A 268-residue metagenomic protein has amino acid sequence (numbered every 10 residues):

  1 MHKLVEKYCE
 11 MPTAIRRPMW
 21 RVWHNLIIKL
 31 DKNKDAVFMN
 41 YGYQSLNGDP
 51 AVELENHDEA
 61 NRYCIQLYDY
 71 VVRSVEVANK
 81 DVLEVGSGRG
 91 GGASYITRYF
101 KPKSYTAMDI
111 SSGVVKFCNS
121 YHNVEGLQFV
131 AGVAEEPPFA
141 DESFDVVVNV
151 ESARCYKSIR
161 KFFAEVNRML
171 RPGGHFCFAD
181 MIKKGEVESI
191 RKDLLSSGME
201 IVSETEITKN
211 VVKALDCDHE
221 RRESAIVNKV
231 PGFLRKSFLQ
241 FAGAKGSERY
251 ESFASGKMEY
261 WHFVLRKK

Functional and structural regions predicted by a protein language model:
M1-F38: N-terminal auxiliary segments of SAM/dcSAM-dependent transferases
N61-A78: Conserved alpha-helix/loop element of class I SAM-dependent methyltransferases that forms part of the SAM/SAH-binding
L83, R89-E136: Class I SAM-dependent methyltransferase SAM/SAH-binding core
E135-V146: A short acidic, Gly/Pro-enriched loop at the edge of an enzyme's catalytic core that lines a small-molecule cofactor
V146-K157: A short SAM/SAH-binding and catalytic strip from SAM-dependent methyltransferases
R160-P172: A short glycine-rich, Lys/Arg-flanked "PGG" loop and its adjoining helix->strand segment in the class I
G174-D180: Conserved beta-strand signature within the Rossmann-like core of class I S-adenosyl-L-methionine
K209-K268: Conserved Class I S-adenosyl-L-methionine
